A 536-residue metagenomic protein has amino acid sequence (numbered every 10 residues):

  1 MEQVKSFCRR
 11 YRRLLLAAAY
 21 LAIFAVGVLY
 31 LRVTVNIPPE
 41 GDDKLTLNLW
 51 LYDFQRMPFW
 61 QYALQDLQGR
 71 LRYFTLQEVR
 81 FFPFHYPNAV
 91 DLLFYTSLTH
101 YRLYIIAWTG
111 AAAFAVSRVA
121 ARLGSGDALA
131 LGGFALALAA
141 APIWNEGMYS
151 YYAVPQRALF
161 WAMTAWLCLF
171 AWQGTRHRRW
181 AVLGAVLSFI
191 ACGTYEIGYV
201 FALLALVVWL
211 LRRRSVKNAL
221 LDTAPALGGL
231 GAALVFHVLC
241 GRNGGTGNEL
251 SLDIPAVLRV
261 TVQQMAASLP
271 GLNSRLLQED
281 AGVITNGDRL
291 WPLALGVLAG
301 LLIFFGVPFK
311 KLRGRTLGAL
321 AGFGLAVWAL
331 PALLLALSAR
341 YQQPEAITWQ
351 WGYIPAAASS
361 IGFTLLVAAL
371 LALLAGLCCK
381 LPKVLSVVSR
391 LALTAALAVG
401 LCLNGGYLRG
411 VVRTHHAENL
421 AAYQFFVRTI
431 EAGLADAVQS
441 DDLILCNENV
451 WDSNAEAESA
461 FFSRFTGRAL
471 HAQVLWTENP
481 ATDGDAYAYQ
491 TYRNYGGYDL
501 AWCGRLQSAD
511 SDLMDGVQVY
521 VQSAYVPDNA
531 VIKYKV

Functional and structural regions predicted by a protein language model:
M1, L227, L317, L371-Y407: Signature aromatic-anchored transmembrane alpha helix within multi-pass, membrane-resident enzymes that catalyze glycan
R9, L16-A128, A140-A141, A219 (+6 more regions): Intrinsically disordered, polar/acidic, low-complexity terminal segments
L98, R102, A130-M163: Aromatic- and kink-enriched transmembrane "portal" helix at the membrane-lumen/periplasm boundary that abuts
A135, K311-P344, A396-G400: Transmembrane alpha-helix segments characteristic of polytopic inner-membrane glycan-assembly/cell-envelope
W161-A181: Membrane-interface transmembrane helices that cradle and orient dolichyl/undecaprenyl
R179-Y195, A205: Membrane-interface alpha helices of multi-pass inner-membrane proteins
V200-G231, V235: Perimembrane helix-loop-helix junctions
Y341-L374: Hydrophobic/aromatic-rich transmembrane helices and adjacent perimembrane loops
